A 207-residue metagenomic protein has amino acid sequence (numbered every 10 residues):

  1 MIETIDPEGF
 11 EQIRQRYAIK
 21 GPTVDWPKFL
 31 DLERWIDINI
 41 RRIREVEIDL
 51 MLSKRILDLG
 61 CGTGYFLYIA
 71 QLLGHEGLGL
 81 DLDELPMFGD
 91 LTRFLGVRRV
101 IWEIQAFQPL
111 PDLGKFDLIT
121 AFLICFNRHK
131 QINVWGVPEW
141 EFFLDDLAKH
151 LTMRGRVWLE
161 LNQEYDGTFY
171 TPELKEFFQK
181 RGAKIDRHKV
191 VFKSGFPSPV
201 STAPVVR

Functional and structural regions predicted by a protein language model:
L32-S53: Conserved alpha-helix/loop element of class I SAM-dependent methyltransferases that forms part of the SAM/SAH-binding
S53-G62: Conserved class I S-adenosyl-L-methionine
T63-L73: Conserved SAM-binding loop of SAM-dependent methyltransferases across substrates and taxa, primarily the Class I
G96-A106: Conserved SAM-binding strand-loop segment of SAM-dependent methyltransferases
P109-L118: A short acidic, Gly/Pro-enriched loop at the edge of an enzyme's catalytic core that lines a small-molecule cofactor
D117-V137: A short SAM/SAH-binding and catalytic strip from SAM-dependent methyltransferases
V134-M153: A short glycine-rich, Lys/Arg-flanked "PGG" loop and its adjoining helix->strand segment in the class I
R154-L161: Conserved beta-strand signature within the Rossmann-like core of class I S-adenosyl-L-methionine
